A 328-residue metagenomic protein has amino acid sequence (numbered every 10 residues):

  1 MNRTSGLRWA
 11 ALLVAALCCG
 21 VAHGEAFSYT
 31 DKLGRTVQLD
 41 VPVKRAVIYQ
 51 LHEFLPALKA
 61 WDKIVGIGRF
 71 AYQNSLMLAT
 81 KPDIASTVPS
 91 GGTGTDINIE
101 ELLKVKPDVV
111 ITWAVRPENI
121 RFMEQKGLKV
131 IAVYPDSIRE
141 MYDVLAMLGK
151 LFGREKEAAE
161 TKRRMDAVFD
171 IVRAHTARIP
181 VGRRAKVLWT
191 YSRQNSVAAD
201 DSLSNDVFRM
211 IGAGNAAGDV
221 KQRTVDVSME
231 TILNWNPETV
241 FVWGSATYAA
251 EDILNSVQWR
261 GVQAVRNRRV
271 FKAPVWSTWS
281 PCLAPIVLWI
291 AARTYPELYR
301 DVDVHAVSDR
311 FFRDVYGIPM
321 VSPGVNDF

Functional and structural regions predicted by a protein language model:
M1-A11: Bacterial N-terminal signal peptides that target proteins for export
A10-G20: Bacterial N-terminal signal peptides
A22-A26: Boundary at the C-terminal end of the N-terminal hydrophobic targeting segment
F27, T36, N119-S196, A217-D219 (+2 more regions): Extracytoplasmic substrate-binding proteins
K32-G34, T87-E100, V220-M229: Short helix-initiation/N-cap motifs at beta->coil->alpha
V47-V105, V109-V115: A short, structured surface patch at a secondary-structure boundary
G94, N98-T112, L128, S228-S245: Proline-aspartate-enriched helix->loop->beta-strand connector
V197-T224: Alpha-helical, coiled-coil/dimerization segments enriched in small aliphatic residues
